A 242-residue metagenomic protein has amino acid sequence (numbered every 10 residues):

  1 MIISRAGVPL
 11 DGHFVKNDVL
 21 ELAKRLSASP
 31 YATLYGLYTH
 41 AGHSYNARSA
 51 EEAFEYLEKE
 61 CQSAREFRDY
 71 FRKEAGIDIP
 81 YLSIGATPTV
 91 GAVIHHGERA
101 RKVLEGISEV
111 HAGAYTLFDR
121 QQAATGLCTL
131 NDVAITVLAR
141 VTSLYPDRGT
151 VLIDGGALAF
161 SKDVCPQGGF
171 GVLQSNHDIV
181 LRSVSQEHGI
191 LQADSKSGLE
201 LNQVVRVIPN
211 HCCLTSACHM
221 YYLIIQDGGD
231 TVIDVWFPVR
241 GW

Functional and structural regions predicted by a protein language model:
M1-Q122: Active-site loop/helix belt of alpha/beta enzymes
A6, L10, N131, V141 (+1 more regions): Glycine-rich, flexible loop/turn motifs
H13-K16, F54, E58-Q62, N131-I135 (+3 more regions): Electropositive phosphate-/nucleotide-binding environments in soluble metabolic enzymes
S27, R72-E74, A100, N131 (+3 more regions): Generic marker of residues within folded, mature protein domains
A53-E58, P88-Q174: Active-site loop ensemble at the mouth of alpha/beta enzyme cores that anchors a bound cofactor
D78-P80, I135, C218: Short, basic and Ser/Thr-rich N-terminal targeting/leader segments
L144-W242: C-terminal accessory subdomain/extension
